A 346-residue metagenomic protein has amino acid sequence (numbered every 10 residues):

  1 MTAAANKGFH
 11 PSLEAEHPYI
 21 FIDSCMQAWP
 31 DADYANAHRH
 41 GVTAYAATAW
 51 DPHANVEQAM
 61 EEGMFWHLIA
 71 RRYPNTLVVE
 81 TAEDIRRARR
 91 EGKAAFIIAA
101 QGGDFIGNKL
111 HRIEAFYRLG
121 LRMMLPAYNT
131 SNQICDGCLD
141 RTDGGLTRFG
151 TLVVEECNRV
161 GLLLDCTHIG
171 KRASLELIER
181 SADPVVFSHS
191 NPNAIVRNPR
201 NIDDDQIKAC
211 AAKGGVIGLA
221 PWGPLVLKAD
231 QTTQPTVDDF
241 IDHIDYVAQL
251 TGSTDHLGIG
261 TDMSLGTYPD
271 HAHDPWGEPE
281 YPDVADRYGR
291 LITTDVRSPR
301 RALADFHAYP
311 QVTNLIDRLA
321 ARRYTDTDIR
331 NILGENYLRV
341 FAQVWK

Functional and structural regions predicted by a protein language model:
M1-D143, R197-K346: N-terminal hydrophobic targeting/anchoring segments and the immediately downstream early-domain regions of hydrolases
C135-L227: Active-site core of metal-dependent hydrolases
